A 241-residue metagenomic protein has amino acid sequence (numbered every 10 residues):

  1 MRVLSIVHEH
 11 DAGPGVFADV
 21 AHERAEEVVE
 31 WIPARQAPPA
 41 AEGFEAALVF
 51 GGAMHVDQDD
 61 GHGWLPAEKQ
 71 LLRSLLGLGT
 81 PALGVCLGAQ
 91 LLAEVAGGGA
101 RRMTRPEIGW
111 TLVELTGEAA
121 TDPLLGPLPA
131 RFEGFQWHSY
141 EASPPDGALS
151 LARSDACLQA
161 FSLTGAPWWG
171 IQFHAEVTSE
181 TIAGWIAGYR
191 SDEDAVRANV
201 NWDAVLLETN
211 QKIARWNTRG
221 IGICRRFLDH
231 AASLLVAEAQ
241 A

Functional and structural regions predicted by a protein language model:
M1-T80, R197-A241: N-terminal beta1-alpha1 cap of cysteine-dependent amidohydrolase-like domains
L4, V29-W31, L48, L83 (+3 more regions): Hydrophobic/aromatic beta-strand patches that form the interior of the parallel beta-sheet core in alpha/beta enzyme
F17-A18, E42-F44, G147, T181-W185: Short aromatic-enriched loop/helix-cap "lid" or pocket-rim segments at secondary-structure transitions that line
V20-E23, G63-A67, A100-R101, R153 (+1 more regions): Glycine-rich, phosphate-binding/catalytic loops in enzymes
F50-A119: Cysteine-nucleophile active-site neighborhood
A96-E180: Pocket-forming structural segment of enzyme catalytic cores
A166, A175-T209: C-terminal helical/coil "lid" or tail adjacent to the Rossmann-like core of SAM-dependent
